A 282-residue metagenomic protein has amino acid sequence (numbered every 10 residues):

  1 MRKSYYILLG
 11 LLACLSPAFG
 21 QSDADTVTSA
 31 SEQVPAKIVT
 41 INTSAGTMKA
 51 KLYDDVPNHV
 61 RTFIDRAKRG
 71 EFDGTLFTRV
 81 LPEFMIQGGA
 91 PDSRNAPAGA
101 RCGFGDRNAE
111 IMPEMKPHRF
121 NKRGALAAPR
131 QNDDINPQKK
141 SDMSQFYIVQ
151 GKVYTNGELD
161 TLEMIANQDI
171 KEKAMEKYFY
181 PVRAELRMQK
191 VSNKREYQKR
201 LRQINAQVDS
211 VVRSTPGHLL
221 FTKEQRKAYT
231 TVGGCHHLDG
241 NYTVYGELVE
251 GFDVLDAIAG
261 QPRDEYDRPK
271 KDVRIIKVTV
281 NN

Functional and structural regions predicted by a protein language model:
M1-A24: Bacterial Sec-dependent N-terminal signal peptides
F19-N282: Cyclophilin-like peptidyl-prolyl cis-trans isomerases
